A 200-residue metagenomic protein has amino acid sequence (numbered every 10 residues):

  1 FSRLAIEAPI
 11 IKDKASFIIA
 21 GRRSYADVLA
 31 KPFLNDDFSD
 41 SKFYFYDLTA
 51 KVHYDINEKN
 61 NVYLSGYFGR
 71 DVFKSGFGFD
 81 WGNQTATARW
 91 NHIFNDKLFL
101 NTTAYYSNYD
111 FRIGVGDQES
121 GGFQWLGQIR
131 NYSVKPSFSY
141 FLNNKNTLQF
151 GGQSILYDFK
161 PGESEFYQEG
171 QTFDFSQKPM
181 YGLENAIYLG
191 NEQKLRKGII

Functional and structural regions predicted by a protein language model:
F1-D55, Y63-Y67: Predominantly transmembrane beta-strands of Gram-negative outer membrane beta-barrel pores used for transport
F1-R3, S75-D80: Solvent-exposed loop/turn segments connecting transmembrane beta-strands in outer-membrane beta-barrel proteins
L29, D71-K74: A short acidic, helix-capping loop that chelates divalent metal ions and anchors anionic groups
D36-D37, S75, S176: Conserved short-loop catalytic and cofactor-binding motifs
H53-R70, D80-I200: Face-selective signature of the C-terminal outer-membrane beta-barrel domain
